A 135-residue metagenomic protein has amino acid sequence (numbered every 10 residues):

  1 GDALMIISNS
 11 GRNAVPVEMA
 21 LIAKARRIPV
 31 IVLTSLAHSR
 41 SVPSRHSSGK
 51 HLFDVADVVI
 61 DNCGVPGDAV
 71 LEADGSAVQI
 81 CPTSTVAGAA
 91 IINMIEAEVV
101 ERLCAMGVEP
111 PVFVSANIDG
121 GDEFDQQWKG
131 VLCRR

Functional and structural regions predicted by a protein language model:
G1-A97, C104: Glycine-rich phosphate-binding loops that contact phosphosugars or nucleotide phosphates
E101-R135: Active-site phosphate/pyrophosphate-binding segments
